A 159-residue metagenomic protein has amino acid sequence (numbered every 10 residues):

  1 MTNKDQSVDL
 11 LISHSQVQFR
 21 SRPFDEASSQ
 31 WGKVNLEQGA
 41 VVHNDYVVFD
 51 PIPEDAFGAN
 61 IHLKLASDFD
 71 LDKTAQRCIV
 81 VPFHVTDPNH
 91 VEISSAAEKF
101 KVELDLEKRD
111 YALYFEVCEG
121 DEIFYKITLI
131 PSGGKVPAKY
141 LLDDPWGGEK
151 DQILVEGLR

Functional and structural regions predicted by a protein language model:
M1-A75, D121-R159: Primarily secretory-pathway and cell-envelope proteins
D25, D55, N89-V91, K99 (+1 more regions): A generic structural micro-environment signature that highlights single residues at secondary-structure boundaries
V34-L36, C78-V80, L113: Intrinsically disordered, low-complexity boundary segments flanking structured domains
H43-D45, P88, K108: Short, solvent-exposed coil/turn segments at beta-strand boundaries
L71-L106: Extended, solvent-exposed segments with strong compositional bias
S94-A96, D110, L158-R159: A general structural signal for short secondary-structure boundary/capping elements
E107-Y114: A glycine-anchored, Pro-Gly-centered beta-turn/N-cap motif
E116-E119: Short beta-strand-plus-loop segments that form exposed binding edges in beta-rich domains
